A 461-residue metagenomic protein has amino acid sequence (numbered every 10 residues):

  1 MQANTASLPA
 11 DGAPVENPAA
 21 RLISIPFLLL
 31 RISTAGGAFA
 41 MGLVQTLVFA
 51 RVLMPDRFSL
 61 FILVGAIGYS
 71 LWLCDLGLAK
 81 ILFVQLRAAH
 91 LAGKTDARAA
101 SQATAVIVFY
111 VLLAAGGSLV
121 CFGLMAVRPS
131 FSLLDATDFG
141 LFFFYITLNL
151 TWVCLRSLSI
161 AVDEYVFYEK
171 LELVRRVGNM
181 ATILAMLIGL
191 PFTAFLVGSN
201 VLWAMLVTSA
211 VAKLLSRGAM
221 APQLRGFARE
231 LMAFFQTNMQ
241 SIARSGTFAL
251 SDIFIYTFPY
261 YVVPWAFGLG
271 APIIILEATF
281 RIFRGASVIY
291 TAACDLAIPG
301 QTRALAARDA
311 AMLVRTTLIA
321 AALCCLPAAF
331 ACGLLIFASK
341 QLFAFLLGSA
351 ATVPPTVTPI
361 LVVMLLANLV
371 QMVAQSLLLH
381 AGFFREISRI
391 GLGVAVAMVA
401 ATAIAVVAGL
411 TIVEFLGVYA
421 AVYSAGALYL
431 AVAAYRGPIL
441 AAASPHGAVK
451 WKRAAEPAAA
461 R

Functional and structural regions predicted by a protein language model:
Q2-S24, T193-N200, A210-Y256, G300 (+2 more regions): Interhelical loop/hinge segments that connect adjacent transmembrane helices in multipass membrane
A20, M125-F142, G270, A311 (+1 more regions): Interfacial segments at transmembrane-helix termini and the short loops linking adjacent helices
P26-A38, V64, W72-M125, R308-C332 (+1 more regions): Membrane-water interface segments that mark the loop-to-transmembrane alpha-helix transition
P26-T46, E172-N179, S199-M220, R229-P299 (+1 more regions): Transmembrane helical elements of multi-pass membrane transporters/channels
F58-I62, A66, F139, G270-R281 (+2 more regions): Small-residue hotspots at the loop-to-helix junctions and early N-terminal turns of transmembrane alpha-helices
L76-A92, A161, M220-A221, F283-R308 (+1 more regions): Helix-loop junctions and terminal segments of transmembrane helices in multi-pass membrane transport/translocation
G140, E169-M220, G393-A397, T411-R436: Hydrophobic alpha-helical transmembrane segments
L148-V174, V363-G393: Membrane-interface junctions at transmembrane-helix termini in multi-pass inner-membrane proteins
